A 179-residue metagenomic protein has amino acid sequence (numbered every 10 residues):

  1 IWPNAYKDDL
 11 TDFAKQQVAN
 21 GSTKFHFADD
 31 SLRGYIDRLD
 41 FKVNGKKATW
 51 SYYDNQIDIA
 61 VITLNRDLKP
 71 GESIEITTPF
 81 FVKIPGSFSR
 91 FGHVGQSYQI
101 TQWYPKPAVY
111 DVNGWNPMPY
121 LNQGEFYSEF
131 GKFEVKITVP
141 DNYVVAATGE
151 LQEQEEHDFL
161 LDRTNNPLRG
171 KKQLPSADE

Functional and structural regions predicted by a protein language model:
I1-D8: N-terminal, post-signal-peptide region of Sec/Tat-exported proteins
W2, A14-K46, S51-D54, E75 (+1 more regions): Extended, low-hydrophobicity, Ser/Thr/Pro/Gly-biased non-transmembrane segments
D9-F13: Short aromatic-enriched loop/helix-cap "lid" or pocket-rim segments at secondary-structure transitions that line
I59-I62: Membrane-embedded segments
R66-L68: Short, flexible loop/turn segments at beta-strand junctions in immunoglobulin-like and fibronectin type III
P70-S73: Solvent-exposed, conformationally flexible loop/turn segments
